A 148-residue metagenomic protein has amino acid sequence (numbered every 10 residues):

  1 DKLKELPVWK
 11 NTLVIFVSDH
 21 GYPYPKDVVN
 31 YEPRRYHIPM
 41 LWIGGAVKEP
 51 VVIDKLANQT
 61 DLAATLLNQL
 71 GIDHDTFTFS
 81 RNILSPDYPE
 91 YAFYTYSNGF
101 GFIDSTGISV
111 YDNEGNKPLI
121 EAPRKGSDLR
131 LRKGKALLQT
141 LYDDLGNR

Functional and structural regions predicted by a protein language model:
D1-R148: Solvent-exposed soluble domains appended to multi-pass membrane proteins
